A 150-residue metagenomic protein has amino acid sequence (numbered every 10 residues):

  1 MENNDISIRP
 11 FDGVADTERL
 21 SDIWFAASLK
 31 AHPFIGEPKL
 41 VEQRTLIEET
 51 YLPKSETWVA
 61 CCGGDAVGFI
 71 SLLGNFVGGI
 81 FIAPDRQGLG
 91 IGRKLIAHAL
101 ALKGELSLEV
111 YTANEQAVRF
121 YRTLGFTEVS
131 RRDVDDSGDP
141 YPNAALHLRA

Functional and structural regions predicted by a protein language model:
S7-D22: A short beta-loop-alpha structural element at the N-terminal edge of CoA-dependent acyl/N-acetyltransferase catalytic
S21-E48: Conserved GNAT-fold acetyl-CoA-binding loop/helix
E48-V59, F76: A short helix-loop-beta-strand connector motif used in the catalytic cores of GNAT acetyltransferases and, in some
E56-G68: Conserved beta-hairpin
F76-Q87, Y111: A short, internal acetyl-CoA/4′-phosphopantetheine-binding micro-motif in the GNAT/acyltransferase core
G88-A101, R119, T123: Conserved acetyl-CoA-binding loop-helix of GNAT-fold acetyltransferases
E105-S107, Y111-V118, L124, S130-A150: C-terminal "cap" of GNAT-fold acetyltransferases
